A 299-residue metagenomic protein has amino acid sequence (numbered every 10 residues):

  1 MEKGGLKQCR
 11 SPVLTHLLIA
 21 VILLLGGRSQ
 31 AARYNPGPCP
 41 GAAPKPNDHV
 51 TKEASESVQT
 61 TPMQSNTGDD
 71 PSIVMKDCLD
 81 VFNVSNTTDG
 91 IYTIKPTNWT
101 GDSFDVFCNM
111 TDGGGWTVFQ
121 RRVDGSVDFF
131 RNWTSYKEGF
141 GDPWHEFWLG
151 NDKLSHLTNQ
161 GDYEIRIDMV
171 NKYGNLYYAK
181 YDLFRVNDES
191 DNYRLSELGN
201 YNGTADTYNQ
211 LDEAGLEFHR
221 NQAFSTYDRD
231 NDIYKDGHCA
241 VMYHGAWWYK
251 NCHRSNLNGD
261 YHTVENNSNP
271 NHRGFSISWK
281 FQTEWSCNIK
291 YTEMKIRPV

Functional and structural regions predicted by a protein language model:
E2-V299: Mature extracellular or lumenal effector domains of secreted proteins and single-pass membrane receptors/adhesion
